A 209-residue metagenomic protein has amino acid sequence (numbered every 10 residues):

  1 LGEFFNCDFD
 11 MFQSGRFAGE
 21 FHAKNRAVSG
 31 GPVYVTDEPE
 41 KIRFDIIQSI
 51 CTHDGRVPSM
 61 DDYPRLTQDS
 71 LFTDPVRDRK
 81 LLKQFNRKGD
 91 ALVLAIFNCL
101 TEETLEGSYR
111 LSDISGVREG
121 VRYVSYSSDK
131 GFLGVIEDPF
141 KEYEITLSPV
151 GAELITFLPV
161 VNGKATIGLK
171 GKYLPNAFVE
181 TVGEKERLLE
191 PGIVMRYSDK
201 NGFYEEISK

Functional and structural regions predicted by a protein language model:
L1-K164: Active-site-proximal substrate-binding groove within the catalytic cores of carbohydrate-active enzymes
F97-C99, L189-G192: Structural motif
I136-E184, P191-K209: C-terminal beta-strand-rich structural cap/linker in extracellular carbohydrate-active enzymes
